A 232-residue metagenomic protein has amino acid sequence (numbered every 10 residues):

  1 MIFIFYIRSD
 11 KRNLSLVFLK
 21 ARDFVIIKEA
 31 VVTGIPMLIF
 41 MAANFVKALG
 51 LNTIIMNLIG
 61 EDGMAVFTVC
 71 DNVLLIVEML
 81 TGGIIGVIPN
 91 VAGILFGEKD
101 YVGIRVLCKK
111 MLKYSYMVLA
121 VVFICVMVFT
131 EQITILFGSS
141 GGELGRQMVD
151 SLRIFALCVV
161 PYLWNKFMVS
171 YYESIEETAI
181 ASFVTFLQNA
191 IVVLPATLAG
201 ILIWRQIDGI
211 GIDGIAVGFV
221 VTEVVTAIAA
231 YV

Functional and structural regions predicted by a protein language model:
M1-F3, G82-I85, F155-S174, I180-V192 (+1 more regions): Short runs within selected transmembrane alpha-helices of multi-pass transporters and secretion channels
M1-G34, A92-C158, L202-V232: Short alpha-helical transmembrane segments in multi-pass integral membrane proteins
I2, L19-G50, I55, I76 (+6 more regions): Hydrophobic faces of transmembrane alpha-helices in multi-pass small-molecule transporters and flippases across diverse
M37, M41, L49, T53 (+5 more regions): Transmembrane alpha-helix boundary and packing residues in multipass membrane permease domains and related
A42-I76, I94-L95, T134-G142, I203: Helix-terminus/linker motif at the lipid-water interface of multi-pass membrane proteins
L58-E61, E98, S174-E176, G209: Helix-loop interface residues and adjacent transmembrane-helix termini in multi-pass membrane transporters, primarily
V66-T130, Y162-V184: Small-residue-rich hydrophobic transmembrane alpha-helices
V193-I201: Hydrophobic alpha-helical transmembrane segments in multi-pass integral membrane proteins
